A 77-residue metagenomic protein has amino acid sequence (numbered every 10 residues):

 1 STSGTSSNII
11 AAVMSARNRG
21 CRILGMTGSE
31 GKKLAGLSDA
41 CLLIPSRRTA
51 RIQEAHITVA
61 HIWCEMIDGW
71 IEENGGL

Functional and structural regions predicted by a protein language model:
S1-G76: Glycine-rich phosphate-binding loops that contact phosphosugars or nucleotide phosphates
